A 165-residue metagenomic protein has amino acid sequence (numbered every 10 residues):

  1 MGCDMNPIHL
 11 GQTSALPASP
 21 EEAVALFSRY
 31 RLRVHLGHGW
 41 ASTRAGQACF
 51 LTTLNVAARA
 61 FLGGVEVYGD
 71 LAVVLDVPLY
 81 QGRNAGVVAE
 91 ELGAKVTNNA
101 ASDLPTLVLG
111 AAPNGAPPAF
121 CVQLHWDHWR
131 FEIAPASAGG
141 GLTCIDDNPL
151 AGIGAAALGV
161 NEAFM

Functional and structural regions predicted by a protein language model:
M1-M165: Adenine nucleotide-associated cytosolic modules
